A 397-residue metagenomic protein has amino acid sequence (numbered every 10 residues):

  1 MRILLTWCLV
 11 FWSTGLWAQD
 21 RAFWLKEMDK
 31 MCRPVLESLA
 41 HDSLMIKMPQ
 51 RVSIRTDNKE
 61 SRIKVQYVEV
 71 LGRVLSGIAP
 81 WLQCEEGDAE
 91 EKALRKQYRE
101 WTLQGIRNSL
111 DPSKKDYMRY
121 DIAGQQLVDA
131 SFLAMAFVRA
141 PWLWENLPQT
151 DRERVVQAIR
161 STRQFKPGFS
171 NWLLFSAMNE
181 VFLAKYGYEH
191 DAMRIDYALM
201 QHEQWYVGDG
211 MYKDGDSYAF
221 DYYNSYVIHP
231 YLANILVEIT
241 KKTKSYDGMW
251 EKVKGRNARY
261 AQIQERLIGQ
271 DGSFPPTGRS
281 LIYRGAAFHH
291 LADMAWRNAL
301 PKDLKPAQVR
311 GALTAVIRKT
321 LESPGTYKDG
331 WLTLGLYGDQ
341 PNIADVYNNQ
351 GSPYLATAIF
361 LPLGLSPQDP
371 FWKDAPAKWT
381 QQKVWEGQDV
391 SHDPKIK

Functional and structural regions predicted by a protein language model:
M1-D20: Bacterial Sec-dependent N-terminal signal peptides
Q19-V70, S76, P80, E100-R107: Low-complexity, Ser/Thr/Pro/Gly-enriched N-terminal "stalk/linker" regions
E37-R55, K59-I63, L110, K115 (+1 more regions): CBM-like carbohydrate-recognition segments
L39, L82-E86, Y188: Helix-turn/linker elements and helix-coil junctions of extended alpha-helical scaffolds
Y67, I78-W81, R95-K254, R266-A292 (+1 more regions): Aromatic-lined, polymer-binding surfaces characteristic of secreted/periplasmic polysaccharide-degrading enzymes
S76, P80-E85, K395: Beta-sandwich/jelly-roll carbohydrate-recognition scaffolds of carbohydrate-active enzymes
E90-E91: Long, charge-dense tracts
Y218-L334, G338-Q368: Long, repeat-rich segments with strong aromatic
